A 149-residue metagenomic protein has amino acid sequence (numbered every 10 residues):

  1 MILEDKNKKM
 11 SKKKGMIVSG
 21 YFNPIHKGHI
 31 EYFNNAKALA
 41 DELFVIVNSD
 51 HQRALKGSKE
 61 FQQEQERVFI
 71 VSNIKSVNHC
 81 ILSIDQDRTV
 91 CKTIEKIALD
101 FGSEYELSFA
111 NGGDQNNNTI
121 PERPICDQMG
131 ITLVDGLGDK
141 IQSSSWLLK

Functional and structural regions predicted by a protein language model:
M1-K149: Nucleotidyltransferase catalytic core that binds NTPs
